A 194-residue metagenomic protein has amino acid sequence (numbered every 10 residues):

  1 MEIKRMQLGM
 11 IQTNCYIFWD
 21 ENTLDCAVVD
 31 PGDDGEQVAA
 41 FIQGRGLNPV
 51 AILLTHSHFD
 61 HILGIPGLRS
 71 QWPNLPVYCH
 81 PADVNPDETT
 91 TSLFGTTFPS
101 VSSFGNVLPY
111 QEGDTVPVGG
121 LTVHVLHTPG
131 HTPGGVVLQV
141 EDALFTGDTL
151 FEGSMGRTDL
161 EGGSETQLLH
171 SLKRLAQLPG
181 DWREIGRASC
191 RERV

Functional and structural regions predicted by a protein language model:
M1-R45, V137-G147: Conserved beta-strand hairpin/beta-sheet module of binuclear metal-dependent hydrolase folds, prominently
M6, F18, D114-V118, A188: Short acidic-hydrophobic surface loop/beta-edge motif
F18, T55, T128: Conserved S/T- and glycine-rich ATP-binding loop of Class I adenylate-forming
N22-T23, D33, F59, D83 (+3 more regions): Short, glycine/acidic-enriched loop or turn micro-motifs at the edges of active sites
A27-V29, A51-L53, V125-H127: Short catalytic-loop micro-motif centered on adjacent basic/acidic residues
D33-G119: Active-site HxH/HxHxD metal-binding segment of metal-dependent hydrolases
T91-T96, S100, T115, T122-R191: Metallo-beta-lactamase
